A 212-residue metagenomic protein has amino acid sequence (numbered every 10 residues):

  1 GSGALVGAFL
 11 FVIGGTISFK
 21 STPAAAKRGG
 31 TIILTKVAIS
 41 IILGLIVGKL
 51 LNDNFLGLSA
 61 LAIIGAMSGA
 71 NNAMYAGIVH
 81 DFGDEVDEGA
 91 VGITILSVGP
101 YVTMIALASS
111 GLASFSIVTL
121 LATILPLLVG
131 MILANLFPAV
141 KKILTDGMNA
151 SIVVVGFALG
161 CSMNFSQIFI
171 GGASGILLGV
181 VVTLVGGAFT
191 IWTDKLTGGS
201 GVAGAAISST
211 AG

Functional and structural regions predicted by a protein language model:
G1-F9, F55-G69, S114-L128, A173-V185: Structural signature of hydrophobic alpha-helical transmembrane segments
G1-L5, I17-K49, M163-D194: Entry/N-cap segments of selected transmembrane alpha helices and their immediately preceding amphipathic helices
G1-R28, L127-F137, D146-G171: Hydrophobic transmembrane alpha-helices of secondary-active transporters and Na+-translocating membrane complexes
L5, F9, T31-L45, I93-I105 (+4 more regions): Small-residue-rich segments of transmembrane alpha-helices in multi-pass membrane proteins, especially helix faces
L34, V47, L51-V98, T197-G212: Alpha-helical membrane segments and immediately flanking helix-loop junctions that form or couple to the substrate/ion
L45-D53, F137-M148: Membrane interface segments of multi-pass transport proteins and intramembrane proteases
I46-S59, I105-V118, S162-G175: Helix-coil boundary and interhelical linker segments in multi-pass alpha-helical membrane proteins
A90-L136: Loop-centered beta-sheet repeat module
